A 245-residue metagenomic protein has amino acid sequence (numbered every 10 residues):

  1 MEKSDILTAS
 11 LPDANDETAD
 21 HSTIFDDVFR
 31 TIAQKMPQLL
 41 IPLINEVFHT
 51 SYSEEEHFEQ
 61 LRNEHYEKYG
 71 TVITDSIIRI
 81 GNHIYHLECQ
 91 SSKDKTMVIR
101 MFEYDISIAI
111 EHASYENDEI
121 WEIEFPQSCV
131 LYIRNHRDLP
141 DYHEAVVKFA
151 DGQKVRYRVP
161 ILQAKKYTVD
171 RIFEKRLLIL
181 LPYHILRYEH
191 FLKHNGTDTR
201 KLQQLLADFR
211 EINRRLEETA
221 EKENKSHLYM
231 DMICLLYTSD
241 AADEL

Functional and structural regions predicted by a protein language model:
M1-S239: Conserved single-residue anchors adjacent to enzymatic active/cofactor-binding motifs
D240-L245: A short, hydrophobic C-terminal helix/tail in secreted or cell-surface proteins
